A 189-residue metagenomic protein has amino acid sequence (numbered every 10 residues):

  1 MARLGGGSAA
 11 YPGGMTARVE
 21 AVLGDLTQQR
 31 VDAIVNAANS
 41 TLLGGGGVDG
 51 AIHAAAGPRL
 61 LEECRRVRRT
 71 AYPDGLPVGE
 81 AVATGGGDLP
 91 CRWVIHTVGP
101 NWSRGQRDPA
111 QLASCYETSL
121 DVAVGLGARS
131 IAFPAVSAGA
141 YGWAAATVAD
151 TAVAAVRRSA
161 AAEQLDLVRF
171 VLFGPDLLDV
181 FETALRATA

Functional and structural regions predicted by a protein language model:
M1-A189: Macrodomain-like recognition of ADP-ribose-binding/processing modules
